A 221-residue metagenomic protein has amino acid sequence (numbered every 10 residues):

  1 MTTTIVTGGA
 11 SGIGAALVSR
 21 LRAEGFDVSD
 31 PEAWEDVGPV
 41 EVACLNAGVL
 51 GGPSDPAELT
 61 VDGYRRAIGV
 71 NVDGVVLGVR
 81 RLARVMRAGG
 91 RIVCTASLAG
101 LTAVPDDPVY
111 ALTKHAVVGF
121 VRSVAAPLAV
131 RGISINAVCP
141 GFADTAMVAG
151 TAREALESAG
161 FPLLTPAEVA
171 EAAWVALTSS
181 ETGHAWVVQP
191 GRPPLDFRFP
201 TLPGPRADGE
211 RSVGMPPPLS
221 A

Functional and structural regions predicted by a protein language model:
A10-S11: Conserved glycine-rich cofactor-binding loop
V49-R65, D106-V109, A149: Conserved mid-core segment of classical short-chain dehydrogenase/reductases
V79, T113: Active-site helix of classical SDR
M86, T102, S123-I133: Active-site-adjacent segment of SDR/Rossmann-fold oxidoreductases
S97: Residue(s) in the substrate-gating loop at a strand-loop-helix junction that position the organic substrate next
L128-A143, E181-A185: Conserved Rossmann-fold SDR core element
A137, R153-T201: C-terminal helical subdomain
